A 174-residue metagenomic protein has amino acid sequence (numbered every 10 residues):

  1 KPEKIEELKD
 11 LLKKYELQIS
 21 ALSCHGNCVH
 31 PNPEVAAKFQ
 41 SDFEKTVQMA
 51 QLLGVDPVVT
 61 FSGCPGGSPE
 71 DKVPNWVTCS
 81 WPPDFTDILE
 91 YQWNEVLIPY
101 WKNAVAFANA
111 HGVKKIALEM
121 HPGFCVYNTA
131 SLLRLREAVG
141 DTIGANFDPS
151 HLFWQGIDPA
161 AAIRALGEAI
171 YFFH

Functional and structural regions predicted by a protein language model:
K1-P2, P31-A37, G156-P159: Short, solvent-exposed loop/turn segments at secondary-structure boundaries
P2-E16, A21: Aromatic-lined substrate-binding rim segments of carbohydrate-active enzymes
E7, S131, D158-A162: Short acidic active-site motifs
L11-K14, V29-G144: Active-site acidic/histidine proton-transfer and metal-coordination neighborhood in alpha/beta enzyme cores
I19-C24, V58-T60, I116-L118, I143-F147 (+1 more regions): Hydrophobic faces of well-ordered beta-strands that scaffold small-molecule active sites in alpha/beta enzyme cores
G123-N128, S150-A160: Active-site glycine- and acidic-residue-rich loops that bind and position anionic ligands or nucleotide-like cofactors
G140-A145, S150-W154: Extended hydrophobic secondary-structure segments
P159-H174: Aromatic-lined glycan-binding groove of carbohydrate-active enzymes
